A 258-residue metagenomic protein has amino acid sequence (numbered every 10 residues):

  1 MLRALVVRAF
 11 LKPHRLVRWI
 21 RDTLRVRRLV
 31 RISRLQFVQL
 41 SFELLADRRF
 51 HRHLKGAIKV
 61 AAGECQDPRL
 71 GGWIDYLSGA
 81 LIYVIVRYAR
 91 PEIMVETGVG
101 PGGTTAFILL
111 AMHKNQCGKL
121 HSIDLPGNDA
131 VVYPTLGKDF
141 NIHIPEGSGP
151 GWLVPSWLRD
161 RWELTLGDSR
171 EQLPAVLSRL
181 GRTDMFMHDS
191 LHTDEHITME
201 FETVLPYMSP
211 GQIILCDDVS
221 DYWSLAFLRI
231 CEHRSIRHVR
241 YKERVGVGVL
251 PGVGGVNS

Functional and structural regions predicted by a protein language model:
M1-D47: Membrane-proximal basic amphipathic "stem/tether" segments
F10-R15, R25-R28, G63, N141 (+2 more regions): Short, flexible coil/linker elements and helix-boundary hinge sites characteristic of intrinsically disordered
K12, D47-H51, K55, T193 (+2 more regions): Polar helix-capping/helix-linker motif
W19, T23, H53, A57-V60 (+3 more regions): Residues that form generic nucleotide/phosphate-binding pockets
F37-Y76, V84-Y88: Class I SAM-dependent transferase core
P68-W73, G79, Y83-S258: S-adenosylmethionine/decaboxylated-SAM
